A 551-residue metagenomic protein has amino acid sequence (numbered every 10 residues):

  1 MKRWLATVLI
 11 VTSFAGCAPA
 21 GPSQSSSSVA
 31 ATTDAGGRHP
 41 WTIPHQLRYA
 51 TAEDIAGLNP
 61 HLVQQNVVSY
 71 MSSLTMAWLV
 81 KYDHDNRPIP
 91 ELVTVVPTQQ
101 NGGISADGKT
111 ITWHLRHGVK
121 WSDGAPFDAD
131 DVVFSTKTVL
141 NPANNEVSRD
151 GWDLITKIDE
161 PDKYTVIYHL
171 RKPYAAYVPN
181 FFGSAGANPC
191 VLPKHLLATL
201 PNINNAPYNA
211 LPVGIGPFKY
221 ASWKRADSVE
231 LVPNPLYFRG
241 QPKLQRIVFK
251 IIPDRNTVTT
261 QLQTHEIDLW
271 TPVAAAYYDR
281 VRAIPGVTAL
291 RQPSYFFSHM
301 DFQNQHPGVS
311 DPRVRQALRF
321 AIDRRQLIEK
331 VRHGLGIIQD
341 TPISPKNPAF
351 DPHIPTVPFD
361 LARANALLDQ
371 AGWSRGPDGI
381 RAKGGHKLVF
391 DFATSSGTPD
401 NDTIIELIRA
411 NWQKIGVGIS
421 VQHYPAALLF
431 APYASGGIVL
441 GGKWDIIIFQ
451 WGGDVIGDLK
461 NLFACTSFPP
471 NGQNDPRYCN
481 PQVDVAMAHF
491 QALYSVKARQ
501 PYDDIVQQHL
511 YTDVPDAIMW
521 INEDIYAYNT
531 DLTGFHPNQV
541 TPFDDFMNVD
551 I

Functional and structural regions predicted by a protein language model:
G21-Q24, V139-L140, K157-D159, A221-P235 (+6 more regions): Extracellular/periplasmic solute-recognition and catalytic clefts
V29-A30, K224, S228, P233 (+5 more regions): Detector for C-terminal structural segments
T42, R149-A198: Surface-exposed binding/hinge segments that line and control ligand-binding clefts or catalytic entry sites
R48, D128-S135, K163-H169, P173 (+8 more regions): Alpha-helical secondary-structure segments
A50-I104, K137, L211-I215: N-terminal lobe/hinge region of extracytoplasmic solute-binding protein
D83-R87, A185-P242, R246, N256 (+1 more regions): Gly/Pro-rich hinge or "lid" segments in bacterial periplasmic/extracellular proteins
V96-N145, I167, Q261, G308: Aromatic- and charge-enriched surface segment that lines or borders ligand/interaction sites
T112, A206-N209, N234-R280, G397 (+3 more regions): Ligand-site clamp/hinge motif
